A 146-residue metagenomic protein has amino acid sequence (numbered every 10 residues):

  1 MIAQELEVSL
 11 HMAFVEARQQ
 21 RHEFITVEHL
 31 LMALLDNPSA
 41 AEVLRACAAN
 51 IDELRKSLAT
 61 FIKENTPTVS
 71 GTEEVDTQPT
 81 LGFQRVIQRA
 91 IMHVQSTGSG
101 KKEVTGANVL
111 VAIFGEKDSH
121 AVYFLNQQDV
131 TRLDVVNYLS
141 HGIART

Functional and structural regions predicted by a protein language model:
M1-T146: Histone-fold recognition with a strong bias for associated Lys/Arg-rich disordered tails
